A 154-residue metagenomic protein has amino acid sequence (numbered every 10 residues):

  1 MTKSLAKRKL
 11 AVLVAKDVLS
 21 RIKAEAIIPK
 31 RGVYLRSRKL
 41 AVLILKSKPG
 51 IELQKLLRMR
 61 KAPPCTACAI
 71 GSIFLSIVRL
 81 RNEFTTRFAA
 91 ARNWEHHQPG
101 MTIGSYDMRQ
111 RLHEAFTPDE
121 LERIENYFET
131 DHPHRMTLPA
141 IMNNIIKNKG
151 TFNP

Functional and structural regions predicted by a protein language model:
M1-A67, I73-P154: Domain-length accessory/inserted modules outside core catalytic folds
